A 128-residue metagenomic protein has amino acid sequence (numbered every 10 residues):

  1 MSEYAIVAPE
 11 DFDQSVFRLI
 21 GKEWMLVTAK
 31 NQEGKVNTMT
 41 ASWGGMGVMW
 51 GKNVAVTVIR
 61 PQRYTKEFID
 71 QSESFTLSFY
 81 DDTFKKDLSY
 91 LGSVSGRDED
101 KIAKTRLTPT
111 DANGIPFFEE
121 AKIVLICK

Functional and structural regions predicted by a protein language model:
M1-K128: Active-site-proximal mixed secondary-structure blocks
